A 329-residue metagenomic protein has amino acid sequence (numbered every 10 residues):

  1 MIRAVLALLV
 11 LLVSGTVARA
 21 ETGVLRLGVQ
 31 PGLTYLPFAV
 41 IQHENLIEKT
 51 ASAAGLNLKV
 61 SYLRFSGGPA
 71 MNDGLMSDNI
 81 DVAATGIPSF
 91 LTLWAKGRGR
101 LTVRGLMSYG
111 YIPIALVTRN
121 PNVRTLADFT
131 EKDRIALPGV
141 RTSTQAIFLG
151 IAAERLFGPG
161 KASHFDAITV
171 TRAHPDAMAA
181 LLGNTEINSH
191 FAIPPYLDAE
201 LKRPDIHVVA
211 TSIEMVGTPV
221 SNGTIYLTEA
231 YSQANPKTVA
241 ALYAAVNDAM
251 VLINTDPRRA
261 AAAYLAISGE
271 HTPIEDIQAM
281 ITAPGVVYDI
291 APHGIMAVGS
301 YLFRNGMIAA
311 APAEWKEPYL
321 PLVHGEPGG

Functional and structural regions predicted by a protein language model:
A4-G15: Bacterial N-terminal signal peptides
T16-A20: Sec/Tat signal peptide C-region and signal peptidase I cleavage site
E21-A162, A167-T171, N188-P194, T218-P219: Short, glycine-/small- and polar/acidic-enriched structural segments that line small-molecule recognition paths
L36, G110-L116, I206-H207, S221-I225 (+2 more regions): Small-molecule pocket liners
F65-P69, A84, G139, S143-I147 (+5 more regions): Soluble non-cytosolic domains of exported or imported proteins
G158, H164-D166, H174-A266: Pocket-lining segment of extracytoplasmic ligand-binding domains
Q233-A309: Secondary-structure end/capping motifs
L302-G329: Conserved C-terminal helix/tail region of periplasmic/extracytoplasmic solute-binding proteins
